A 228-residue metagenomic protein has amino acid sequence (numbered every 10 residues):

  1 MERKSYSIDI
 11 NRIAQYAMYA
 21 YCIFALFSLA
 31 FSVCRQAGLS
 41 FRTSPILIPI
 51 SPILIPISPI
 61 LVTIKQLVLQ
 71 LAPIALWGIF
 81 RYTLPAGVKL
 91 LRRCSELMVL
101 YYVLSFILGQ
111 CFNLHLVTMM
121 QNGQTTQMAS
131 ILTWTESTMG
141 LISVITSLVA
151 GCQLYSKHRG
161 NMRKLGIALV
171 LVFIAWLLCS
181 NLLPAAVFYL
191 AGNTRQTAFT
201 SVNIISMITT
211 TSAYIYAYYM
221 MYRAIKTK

Functional and structural regions predicted by a protein language model:
M1-A17, K226: N-terminal juxtamembrane cytosolic/stromal segments of multi-pass membrane proteins
Q15-C22, K89-I107, L165-L178: Transmembrane alpha-helical segments of multi-pass membrane proteins
Y21-L39: Alpha-helical transmembrane segments of multi-pass membrane proteins
F27, R93, Q153, L171-K228: C-terminal transmembrane-bundle signature of multipass membrane proteins, characterized by strong activation on
R35-P59, N113-W134, L182-M207: Interfacial non-cytosolic loop connecting adjacent transmembrane helices
V68-G87, S147-L154: Canonical alpha-helical transmembrane segments
R81-C94, Y155-L165, K226-T227: Membrane-interface helix-boundary motifs at transmembrane edges
G140-I167, Y216-R223: Alpha-helical transmembrane segments in multipass membrane proteins, preferentially the mid-helix core
